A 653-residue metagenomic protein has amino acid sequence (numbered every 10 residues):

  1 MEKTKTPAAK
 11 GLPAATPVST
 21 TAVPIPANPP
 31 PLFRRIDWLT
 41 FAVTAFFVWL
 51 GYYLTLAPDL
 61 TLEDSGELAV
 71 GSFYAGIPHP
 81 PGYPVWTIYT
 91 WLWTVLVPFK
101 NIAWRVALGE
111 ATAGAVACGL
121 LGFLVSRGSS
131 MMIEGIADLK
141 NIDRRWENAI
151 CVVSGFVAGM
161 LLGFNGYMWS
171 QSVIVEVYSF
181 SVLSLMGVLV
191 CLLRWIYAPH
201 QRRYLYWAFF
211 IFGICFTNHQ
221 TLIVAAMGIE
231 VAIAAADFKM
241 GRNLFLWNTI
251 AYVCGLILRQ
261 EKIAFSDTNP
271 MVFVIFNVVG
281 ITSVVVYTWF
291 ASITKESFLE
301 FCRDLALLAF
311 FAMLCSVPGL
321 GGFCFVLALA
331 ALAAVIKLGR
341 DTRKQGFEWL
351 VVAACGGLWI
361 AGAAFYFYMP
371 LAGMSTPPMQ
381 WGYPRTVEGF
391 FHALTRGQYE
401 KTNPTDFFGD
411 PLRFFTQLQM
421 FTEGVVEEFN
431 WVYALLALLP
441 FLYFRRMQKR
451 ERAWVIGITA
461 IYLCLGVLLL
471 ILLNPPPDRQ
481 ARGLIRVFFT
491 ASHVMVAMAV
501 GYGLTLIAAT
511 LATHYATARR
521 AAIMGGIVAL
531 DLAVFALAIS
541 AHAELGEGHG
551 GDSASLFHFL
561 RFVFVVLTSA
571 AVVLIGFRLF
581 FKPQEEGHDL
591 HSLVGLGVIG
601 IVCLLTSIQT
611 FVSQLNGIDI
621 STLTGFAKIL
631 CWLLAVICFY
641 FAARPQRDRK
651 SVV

Functional and structural regions predicted by a protein language model:
M1-G51, V116-L120, M132, D138 (+6 more regions): Start-transfer (signal-anchor) and selected internal transmembrane alpha helices of multi-pass inner/ER membrane
L32-L62, L162-F164, H219, L258-R259 (+3 more regions): Transmembrane signal-anchor helices characteristic of membrane glycosylation enzymes that use polyprenol
L54-T55, F99-A107, M132-A149, A158-V182 (+9 more regions): Aromatic- and kink-enriched transmembrane "portal" helix at the membrane-lumen/periplasm boundary that abuts
G71-Y74, A158-M160, L205-T217, E230 (+2 more regions): Membrane-interface alpha helices of multi-pass inner-membrane proteins
F73, L120-L124, F164, M168 (+7 more regions): Specific aromatic-rich, kink-prone transmembrane helix
L108-R144, G159, M186-R194, G501: Transmembrane-helix motifs of polytopic, lipid-linked glycan transferases
S129, E134, D143-A149, S172 (+7 more regions): Membrane-interface transmembrane helices that cradle and orient dolichyl/undecaprenyl
T282, Y287-S292, A334-T342, E428-R452 (+3 more regions): Hydrophobic, aromatic-rich transmembrane alpha-helices and their immediate juxtamembrane boundary segments
